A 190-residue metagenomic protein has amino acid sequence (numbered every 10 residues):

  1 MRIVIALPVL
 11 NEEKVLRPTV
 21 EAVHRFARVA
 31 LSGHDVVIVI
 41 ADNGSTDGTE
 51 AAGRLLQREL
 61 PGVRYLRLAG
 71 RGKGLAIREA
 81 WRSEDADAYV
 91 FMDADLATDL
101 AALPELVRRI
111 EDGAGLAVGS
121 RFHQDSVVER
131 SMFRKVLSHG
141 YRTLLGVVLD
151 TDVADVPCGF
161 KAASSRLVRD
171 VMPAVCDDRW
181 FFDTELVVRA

Functional and structural regions predicted by a protein language model:
R2-V4, V37, E185: Cell-envelope/extracellular polymer assembly enzymes that use nucleotide-activated donors
E12-R28: Short, well-formed alpha-helical segments that are part of the catalytic scaffolds of diverse glycosyltransferases
E12-V15, S45, K73, D99: Donor nucleotide-sugar binding loop of glycosyltransferases
S32-G44, L66: Short beta-strand/loop segment that forms part of the nucleotide-sugar
D42-A51, L96: A conserved acidic beta->alpha catalytic loop
G62, A69-E84, A88, L100-W180: Acceptor/aglycone-binding surface of glycosyltransferases and processive sugar-polymer synthases
F182-R189: Short active-site alpha-helical segment characteristic of glycosyltransferases and processive polysaccharide synthases
